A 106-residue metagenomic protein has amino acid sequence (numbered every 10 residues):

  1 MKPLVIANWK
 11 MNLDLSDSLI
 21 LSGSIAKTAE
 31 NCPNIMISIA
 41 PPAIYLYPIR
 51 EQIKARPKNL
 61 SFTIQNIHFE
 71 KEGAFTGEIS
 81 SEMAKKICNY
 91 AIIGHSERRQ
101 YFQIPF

Functional and structural regions predicted by a protein language model:
M1-F106: Active-site loop-to-helix "anion-binding N-cap" substructures in soluble metabolic enzymes
